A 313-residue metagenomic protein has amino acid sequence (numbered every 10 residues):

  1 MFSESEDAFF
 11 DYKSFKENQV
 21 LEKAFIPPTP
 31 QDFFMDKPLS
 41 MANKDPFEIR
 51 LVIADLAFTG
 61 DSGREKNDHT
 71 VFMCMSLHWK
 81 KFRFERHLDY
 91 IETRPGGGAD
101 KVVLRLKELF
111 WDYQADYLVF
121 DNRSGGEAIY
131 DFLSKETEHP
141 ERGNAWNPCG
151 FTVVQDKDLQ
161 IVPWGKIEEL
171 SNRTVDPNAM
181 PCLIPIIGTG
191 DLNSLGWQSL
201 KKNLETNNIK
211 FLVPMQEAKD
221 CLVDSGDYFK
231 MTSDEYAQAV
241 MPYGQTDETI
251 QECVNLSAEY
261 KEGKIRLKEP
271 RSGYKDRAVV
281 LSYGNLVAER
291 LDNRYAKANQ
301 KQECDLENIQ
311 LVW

Functional and structural regions predicted by a protein language model:
M1-V154, S194, Q198, K210-W313: RNase H-like, metal-dependent nuclease domains and their acidic two-metal-ion catalytic environment used
A145-A218: Short alpha-helix plus adjacent loop in nuclease-associated cores
